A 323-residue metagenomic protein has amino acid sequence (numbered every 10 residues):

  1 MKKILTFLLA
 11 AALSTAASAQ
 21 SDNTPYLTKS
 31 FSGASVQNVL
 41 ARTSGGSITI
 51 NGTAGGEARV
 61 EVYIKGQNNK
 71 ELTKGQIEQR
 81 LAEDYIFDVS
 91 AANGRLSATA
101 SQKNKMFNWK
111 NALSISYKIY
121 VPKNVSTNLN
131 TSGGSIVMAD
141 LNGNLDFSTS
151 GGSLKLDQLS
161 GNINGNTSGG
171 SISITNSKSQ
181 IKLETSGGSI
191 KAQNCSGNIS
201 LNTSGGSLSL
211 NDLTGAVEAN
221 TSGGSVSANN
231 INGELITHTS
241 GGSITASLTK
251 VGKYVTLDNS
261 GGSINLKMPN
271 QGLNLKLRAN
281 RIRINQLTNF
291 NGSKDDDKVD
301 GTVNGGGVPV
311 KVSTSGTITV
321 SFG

Functional and structural regions predicted by a protein language model:
M1-P25: Bacterial Sec-dependent N-terminal signal peptides
A19-T131, V137-T149, S153-T167, S173-E184 (+4 more regions): Acidic (Asp/Glu) and glycine-rich low-complexity loops/linkers that are typically intrinsically disordered
Y26, G205, S225, S263-I264 (+1 more regions): Short, recurring structural edge motifs at helix starts
L210, A228-N229, A246-L248, L266-M268 (+2 more regions): Extended hydrophobic-aromatic, low-complexity segments
G215, S222-S260: A beta-strand-loop signature enriched in Asp, Gly, Thr, and Trp that corresponds to the sialidase/neuraminidase Asp-box
T239, L248-N270, N274-N285: Intrinsically disordered, low-complexity segments enriched in Gly and acidic/Ser/Thr residues that form flexible
